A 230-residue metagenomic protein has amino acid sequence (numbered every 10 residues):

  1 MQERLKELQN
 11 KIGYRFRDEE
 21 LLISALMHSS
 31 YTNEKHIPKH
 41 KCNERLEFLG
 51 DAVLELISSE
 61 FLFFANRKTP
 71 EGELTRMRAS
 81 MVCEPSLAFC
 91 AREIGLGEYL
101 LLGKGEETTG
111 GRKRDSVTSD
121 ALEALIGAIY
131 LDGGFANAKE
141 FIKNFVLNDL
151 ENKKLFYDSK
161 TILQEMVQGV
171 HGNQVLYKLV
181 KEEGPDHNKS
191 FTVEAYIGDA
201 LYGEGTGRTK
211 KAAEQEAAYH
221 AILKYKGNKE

Functional and structural regions predicted by a protein language model:
M1-E230: Double-stranded RNA-binding/processing signature
